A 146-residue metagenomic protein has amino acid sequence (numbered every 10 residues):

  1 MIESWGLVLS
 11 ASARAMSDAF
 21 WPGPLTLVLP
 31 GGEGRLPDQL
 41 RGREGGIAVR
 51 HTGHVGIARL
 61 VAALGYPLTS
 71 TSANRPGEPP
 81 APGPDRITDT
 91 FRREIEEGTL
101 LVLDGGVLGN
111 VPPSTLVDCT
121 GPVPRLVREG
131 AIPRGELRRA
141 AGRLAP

Functional and structural regions predicted by a protein language model:
M1-P146: Active-site-adjacent structural elements in enzyme catalytic cores
